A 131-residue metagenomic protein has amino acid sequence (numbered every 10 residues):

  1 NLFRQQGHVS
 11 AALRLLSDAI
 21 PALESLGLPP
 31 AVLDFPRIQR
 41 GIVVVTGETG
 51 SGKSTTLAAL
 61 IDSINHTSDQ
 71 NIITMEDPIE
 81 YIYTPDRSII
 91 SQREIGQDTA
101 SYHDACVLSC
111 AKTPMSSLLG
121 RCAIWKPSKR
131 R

Functional and structural regions predicted by a protein language model:
N1-T46, D62-E76, T84-S88, Q92: P-loop NTP-binding catalytic core
G52: Conserved glycine(s) of the Walker
T56-L60, R130: Hydrophobic positions on the alpha1 helix immediately C-terminal to the Walker A/P-loop
D69-R131: Switch/coupling sub-region of P-loop NTPases
